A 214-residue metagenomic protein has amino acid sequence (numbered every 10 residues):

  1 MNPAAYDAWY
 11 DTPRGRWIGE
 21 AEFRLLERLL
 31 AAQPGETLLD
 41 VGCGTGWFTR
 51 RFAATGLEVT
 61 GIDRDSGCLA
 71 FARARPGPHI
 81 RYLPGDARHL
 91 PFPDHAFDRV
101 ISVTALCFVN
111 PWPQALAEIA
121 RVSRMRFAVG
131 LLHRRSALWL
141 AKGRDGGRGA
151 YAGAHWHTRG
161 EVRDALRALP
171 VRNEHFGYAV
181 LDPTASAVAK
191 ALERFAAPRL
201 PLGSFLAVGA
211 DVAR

Functional and structural regions predicted by a protein language model:
M1-Q33, W47, S186-A187, A196 (+1 more regions): Conserved class I S-adenosyl-L-methionine
G35-G44: Conserved class I S-adenosyl-L-methionine
T45-H89: Class I SAM-dependent methyltransferase SAM/SAH-binding core
I101: A conserved beta-strand element that flanks and buttresses the S-adenosyl-L-methionine
P113-F127: A short glycine-rich, Lys/Arg-flanked "PGG" loop and its adjoining helix->strand segment in the class I
R126-G153: Conserved class I S-adenosyl-L-methionine
G153-F176: Short alpha-helix
E174-R214: A C-terminal cap/extension of S-adenosyl-L-methionine-dependent methyltransferases that defines the acceptor-substrate
